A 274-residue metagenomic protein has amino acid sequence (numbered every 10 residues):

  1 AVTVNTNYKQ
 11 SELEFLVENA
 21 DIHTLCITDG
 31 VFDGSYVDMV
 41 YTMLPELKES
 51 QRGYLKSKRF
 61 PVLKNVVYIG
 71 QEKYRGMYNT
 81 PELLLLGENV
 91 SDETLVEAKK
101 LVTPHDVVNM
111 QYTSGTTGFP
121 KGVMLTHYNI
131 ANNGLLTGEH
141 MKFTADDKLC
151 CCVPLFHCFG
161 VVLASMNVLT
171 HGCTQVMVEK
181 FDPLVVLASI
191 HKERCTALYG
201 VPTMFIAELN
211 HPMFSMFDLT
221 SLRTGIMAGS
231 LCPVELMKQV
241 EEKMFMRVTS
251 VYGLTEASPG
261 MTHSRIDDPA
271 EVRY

Functional and structural regions predicted by a protein language model:
A1-L85: Structural core segment of the AMP-binding/adenylate-forming
A1-V2, T6-Q10, E18-T24, L47 (+4 more regions): A short helix-loop-beta submotif of the ANL/AMP-binding
A1-V4, L13-E14, T137-E139, C158-H171 (+2 more regions): Hydrophobic alpha-helical segments in the ANL/AMP-binding
L16, L25, V66, G172 (+2 more regions): Residue-level signal for inorganic ion chemistry
R59-L63, V67-Y74, Y78-Y112, F119 (+1 more regions): Conserved pre-ATP/AMP-binding loop-to-beta segment of ANL
L85, K192-G200, L209-Y274: Gly/Ser/Thr-rich phosphate-binding loop
V107, T113-T116, L149, L155 (+5 more regions): Conserved S/T- and glycine-rich ATP-binding loop of Class I adenylate-forming
A131-K148, F156-A197, F205-A207, H211-M213: Conserved AMP-binding/adenylation subdomain of ANL enzymes
